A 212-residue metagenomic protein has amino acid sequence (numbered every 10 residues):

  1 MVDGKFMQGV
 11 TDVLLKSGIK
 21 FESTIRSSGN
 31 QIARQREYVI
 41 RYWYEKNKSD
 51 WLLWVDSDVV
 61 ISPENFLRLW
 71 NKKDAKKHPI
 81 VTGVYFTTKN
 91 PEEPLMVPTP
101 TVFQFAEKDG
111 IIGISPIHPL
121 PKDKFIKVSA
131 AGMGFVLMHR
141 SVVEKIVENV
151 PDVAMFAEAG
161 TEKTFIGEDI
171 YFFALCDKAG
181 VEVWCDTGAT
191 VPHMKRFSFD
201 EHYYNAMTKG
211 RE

Functional and structural regions predicted by a protein language model:
M1-K16, Y38: Short, well-formed alpha-helical segments that are part of the catalytic scaffolds of diverse glycosyltransferases
I19-R26: Short beta-strand elements in bilobed, periplasmic/extracellular small-molecule ligand-binding domains
N30-Q35: A short, glycine-/small-residue-rich helix N-cap motif at loop->alpha-helix starts within glycosyltransferase
E37-W51: Active-site nucleotide-sugar/metal-binding loop of Leloir-type enzymes
I40, S62-A157: Conserved catalytic core of nucleotide-sugar-dependent glycosyltransferases
K48-S49, K76-H78, V181: Short, high-confidence coil segments that cap the C-terminus of an alpha-helix and link into the following beta-strand
K48-V60: Short beta-strand-to-loop acidic/aromatic patch adjacent to the donor-nucleotide binding site
K145-E212: C-terminal catalytic/acceptor-binding lobe
